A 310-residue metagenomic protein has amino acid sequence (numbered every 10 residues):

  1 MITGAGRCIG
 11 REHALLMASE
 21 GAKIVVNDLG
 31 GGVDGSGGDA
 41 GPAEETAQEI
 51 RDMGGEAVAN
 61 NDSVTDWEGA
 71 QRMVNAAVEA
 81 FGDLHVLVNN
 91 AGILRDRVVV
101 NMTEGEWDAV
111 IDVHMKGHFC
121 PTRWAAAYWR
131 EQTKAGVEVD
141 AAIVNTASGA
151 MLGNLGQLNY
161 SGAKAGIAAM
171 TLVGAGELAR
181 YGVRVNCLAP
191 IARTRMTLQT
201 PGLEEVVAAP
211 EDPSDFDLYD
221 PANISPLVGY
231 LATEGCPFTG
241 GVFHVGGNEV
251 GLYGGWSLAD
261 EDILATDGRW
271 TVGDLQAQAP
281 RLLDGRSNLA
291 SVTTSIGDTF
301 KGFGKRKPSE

Functional and structural regions predicted by a protein language model:
M1-V26: Canonical Rossmann dinucleotide-binding motif of NAD(H)/NADP(H)-dependent dehydrogenases/reductases, specifically
A40, E44, N61-R72, E104: The beta1-alpha1 cofactor-binding region of Rossmann-like NAD(H)/NADP(H)-dependent oxidoreductases
M53-E56, N75-N89, R95, E138 (+1 more regions): A glycine-rich helix->loop->beta "capping" turn within Rossmann-like NAD(P)(H)-dependent oxidoreductase domains
V98-V99, E106-I111: Substrate-binding pocket helix/loop in short-chain dehydrogenase/reductase
T122-R123, L172: A short, exposed helix-loop element centered on a Lys and neighboring polar residues
R130, K134-R180, A189-D217, G247-G251: Catalytic loop of short-chain dehydrogenase/reductase
A208-P308: C-terminal helical subdomain
